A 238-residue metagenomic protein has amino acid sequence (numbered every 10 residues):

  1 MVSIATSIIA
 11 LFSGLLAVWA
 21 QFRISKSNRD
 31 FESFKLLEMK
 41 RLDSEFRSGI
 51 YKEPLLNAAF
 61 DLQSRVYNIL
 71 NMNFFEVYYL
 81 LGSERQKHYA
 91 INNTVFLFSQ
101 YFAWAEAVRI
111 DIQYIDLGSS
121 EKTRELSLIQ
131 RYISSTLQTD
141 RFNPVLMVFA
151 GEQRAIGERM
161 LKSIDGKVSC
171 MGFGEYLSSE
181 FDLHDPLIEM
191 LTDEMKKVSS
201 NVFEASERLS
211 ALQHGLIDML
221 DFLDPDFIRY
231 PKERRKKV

Functional and structural regions predicted by a protein language model:
M1-N28: Short hydrophobic alpha-helical transmembrane segments
W19-V238: Conserved non-transmembrane functional hotspots
